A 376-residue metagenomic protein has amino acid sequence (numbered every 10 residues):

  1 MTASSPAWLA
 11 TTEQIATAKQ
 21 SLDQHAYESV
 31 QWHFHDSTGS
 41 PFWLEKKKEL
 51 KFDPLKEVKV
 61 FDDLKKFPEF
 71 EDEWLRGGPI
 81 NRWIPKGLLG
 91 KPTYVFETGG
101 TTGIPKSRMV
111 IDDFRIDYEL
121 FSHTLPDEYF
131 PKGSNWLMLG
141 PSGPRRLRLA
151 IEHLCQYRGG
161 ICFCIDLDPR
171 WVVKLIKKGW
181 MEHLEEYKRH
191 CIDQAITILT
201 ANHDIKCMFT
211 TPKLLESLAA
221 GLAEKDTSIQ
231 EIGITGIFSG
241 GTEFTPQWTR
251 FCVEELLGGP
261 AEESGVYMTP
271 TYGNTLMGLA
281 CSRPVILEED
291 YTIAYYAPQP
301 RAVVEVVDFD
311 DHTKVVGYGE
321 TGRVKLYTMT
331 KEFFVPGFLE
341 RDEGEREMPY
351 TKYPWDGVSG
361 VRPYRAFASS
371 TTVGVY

Functional and structural regions predicted by a protein language model:
M1-E97, G103-N135, G140-P144, R148 (+6 more regions): Nucleotide 5′-phosphate-binding alpha/beta core
T2-W32, Q156-Y376: Active-site glycine/GP-rich loop and adjacent strand/helix microenvironment that borders small-molecule binding pockets
D113-E119, I151, L175, T227 (+1 more regions): Residue-level signature of transmembrane alpha-helix interfaces in integral membrane proteins
R146-I151, T249: Short, highly selective alpha-helical patches that border small-molecule cofactor pockets in redox/cofactor-processing
